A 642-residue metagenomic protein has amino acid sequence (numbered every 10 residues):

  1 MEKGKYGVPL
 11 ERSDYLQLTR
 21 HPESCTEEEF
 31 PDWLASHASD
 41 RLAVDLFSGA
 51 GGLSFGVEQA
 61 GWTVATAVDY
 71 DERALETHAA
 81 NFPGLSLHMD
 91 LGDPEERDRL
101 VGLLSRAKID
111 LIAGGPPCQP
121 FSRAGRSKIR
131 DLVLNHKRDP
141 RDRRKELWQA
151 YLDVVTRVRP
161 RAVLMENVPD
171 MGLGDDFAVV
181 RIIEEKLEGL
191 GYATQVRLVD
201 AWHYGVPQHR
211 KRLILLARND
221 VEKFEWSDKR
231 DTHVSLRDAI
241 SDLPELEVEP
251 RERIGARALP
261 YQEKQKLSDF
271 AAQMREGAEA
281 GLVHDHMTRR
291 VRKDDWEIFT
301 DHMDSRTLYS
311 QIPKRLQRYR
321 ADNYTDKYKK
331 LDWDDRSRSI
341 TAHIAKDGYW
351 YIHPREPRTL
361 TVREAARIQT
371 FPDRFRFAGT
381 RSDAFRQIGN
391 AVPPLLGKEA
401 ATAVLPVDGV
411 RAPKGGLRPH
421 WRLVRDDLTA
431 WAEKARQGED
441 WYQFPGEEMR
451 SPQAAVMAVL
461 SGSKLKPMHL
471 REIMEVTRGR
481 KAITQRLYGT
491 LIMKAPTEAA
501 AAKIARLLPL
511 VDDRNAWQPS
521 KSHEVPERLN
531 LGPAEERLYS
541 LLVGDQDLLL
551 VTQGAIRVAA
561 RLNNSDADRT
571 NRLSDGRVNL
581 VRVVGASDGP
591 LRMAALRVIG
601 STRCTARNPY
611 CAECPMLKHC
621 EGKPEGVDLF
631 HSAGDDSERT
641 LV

Functional and structural regions predicted by a protein language model:
M1-Y6, E11, A271-G415: C-terminal target-recognition/interaction regions appended to catalytic cores
K5-R159, P169-L173: Core alpha/beta nucleotide-donor-binding catalytic domains of modification enzymes
D32-W33, W202-H203, T325-K329: Generic recognition of flexible, low-complexity loop/linker segments
G49, H78, I112-G115, Y151 (+8 more regions): Conserved small-residue
G102-R106, R123-R315: Class I S-adenosyl-L-methionine
K211-R212, R336-R338, Q453-M457: Short, surface-exposed beta-edge/turn micro-motifs
R251-E252, W350-P354, N608: Short conserved micro-motifs at the rims of enzyme active sites and ligand-binding pockets
P413-V642: HhH-family (HhH-GPD) DNA N-glycosylase catalytic core used in base-excision repair
